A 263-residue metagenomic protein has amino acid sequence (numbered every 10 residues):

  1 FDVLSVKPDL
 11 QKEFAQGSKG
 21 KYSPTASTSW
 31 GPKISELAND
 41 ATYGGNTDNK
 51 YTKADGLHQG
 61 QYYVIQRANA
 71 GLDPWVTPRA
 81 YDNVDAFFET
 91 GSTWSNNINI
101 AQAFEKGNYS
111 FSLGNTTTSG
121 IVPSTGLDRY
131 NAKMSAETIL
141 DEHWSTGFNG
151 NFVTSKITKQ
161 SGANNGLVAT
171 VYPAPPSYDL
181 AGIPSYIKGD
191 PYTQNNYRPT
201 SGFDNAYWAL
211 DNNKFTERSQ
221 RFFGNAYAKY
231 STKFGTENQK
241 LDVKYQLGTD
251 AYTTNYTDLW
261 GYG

Functional and structural regions predicted by a protein language model:
F1-P123, S161-A163, A209-T216, A228-K229 (+1 more regions): Residues embedded in well-ordered regular secondary structure
F1-V3, L113-N115, F148-F152, Y245-A251: Transmembrane beta-barrel strands of outer-membrane/channel proteins
S5-K7, T117-P123, T154-Q160, F234 (+1 more regions): Gram-negative outer-membrane beta-barrel proteins
E13-G17, L127-N131, A163-Y172, T254-G263: Flexible, surface-exposed loop regions and adjacent strand-edge segments of Gram-negative outer-membrane beta-barrel
D73-G114, T118-T125, N131-G202, N213-R221: Flexible loop and strand-edge segments within Gram-negative outer membrane beta-barrel domains
A132-S135, K240-G248: Transmembrane beta-barrel domains of bacterial outer-membrane proteins
F223-Y227: One-face residue pattern on beta-strands with alternating periodicity enriched for small/polar residues
